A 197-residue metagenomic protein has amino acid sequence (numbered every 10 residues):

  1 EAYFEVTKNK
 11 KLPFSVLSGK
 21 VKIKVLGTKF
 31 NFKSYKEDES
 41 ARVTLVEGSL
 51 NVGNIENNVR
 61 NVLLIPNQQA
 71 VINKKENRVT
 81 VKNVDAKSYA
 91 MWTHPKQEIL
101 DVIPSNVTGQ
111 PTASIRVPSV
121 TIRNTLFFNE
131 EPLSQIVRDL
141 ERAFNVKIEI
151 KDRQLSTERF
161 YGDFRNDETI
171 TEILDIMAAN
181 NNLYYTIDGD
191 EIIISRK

Functional and structural regions predicted by a protein language model:
E1-K197: A residue-level detector for the "anchor" residue at the start of short, highly conserved motifs
